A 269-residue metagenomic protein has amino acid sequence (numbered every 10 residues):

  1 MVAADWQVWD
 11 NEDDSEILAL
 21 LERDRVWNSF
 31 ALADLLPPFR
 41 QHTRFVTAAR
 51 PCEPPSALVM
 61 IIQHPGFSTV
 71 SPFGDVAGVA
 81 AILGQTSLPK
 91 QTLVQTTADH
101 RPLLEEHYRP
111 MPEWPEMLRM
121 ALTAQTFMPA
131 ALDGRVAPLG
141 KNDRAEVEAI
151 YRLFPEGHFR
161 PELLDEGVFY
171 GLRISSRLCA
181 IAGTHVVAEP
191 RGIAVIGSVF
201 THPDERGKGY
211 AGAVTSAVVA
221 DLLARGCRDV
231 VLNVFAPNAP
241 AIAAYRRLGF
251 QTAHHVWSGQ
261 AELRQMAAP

Functional and structural regions predicted by a protein language model:
M1-F30, E116-R119, T123-G157: Short amphipathic alpha-helix that is part of the acyltransferase structural core
V2-E12, A19-T86, T184-I193, G197: Conserved donor-binding loop and adjoining core beta-sheet/short helix segment in diverse acyl/aminoacyl transferases
R50-S56, M60-L132: Acyl-donor-binding surface of acyltransferase catalytic domains
P54-A57, R177-I181, P240: Glycine-rich acetyl-CoA-binding "A-motif" of GNAT/NAT acetyltransferases
I62-Q63, P155-F169, R173-F200: A conserved beta-strand-loop-helix scaffold within acyl/acetyltransferase catalytic domains
D75-T86, T201, G207-A224, D229 (+1 more regions): Conserved acetyl-CoA-binding loop-helix of GNAT-fold acetyltransferases
Q95-R101, L232-I242, G259-A268: Conserved beta-strand-loop-alpha-helix junction that forms the acyl-donor binding cleft
L104-E105, A244-Y245, F250: Conserved active-site tyrosine of GNAT-family acetyltransferases
